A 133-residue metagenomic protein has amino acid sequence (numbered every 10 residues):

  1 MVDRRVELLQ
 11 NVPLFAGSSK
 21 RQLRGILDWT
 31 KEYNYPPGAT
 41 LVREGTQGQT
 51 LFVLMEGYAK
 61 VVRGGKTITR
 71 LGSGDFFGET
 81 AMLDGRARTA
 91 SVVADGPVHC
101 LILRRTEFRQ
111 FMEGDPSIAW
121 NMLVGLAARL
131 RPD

Functional and structural regions predicted by a protein language model:
M1-D133: Cytosolic regulatory regions built on CNB/CRP/Popeye-like sensor folds
